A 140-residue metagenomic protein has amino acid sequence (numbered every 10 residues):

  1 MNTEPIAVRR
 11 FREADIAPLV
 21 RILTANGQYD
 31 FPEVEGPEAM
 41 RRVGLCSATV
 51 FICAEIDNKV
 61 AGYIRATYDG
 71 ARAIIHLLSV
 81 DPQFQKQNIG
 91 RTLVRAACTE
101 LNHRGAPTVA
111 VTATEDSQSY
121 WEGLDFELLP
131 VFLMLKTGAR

Functional and structural regions predicted by a protein language model:
P5-L19: A short beta-loop-alpha structural element at the N-terminal edge of CoA-dependent acyl/N-acetyltransferase catalytic
R10, R21-V34: Helix-loop element at the rim of GNAT/NAT acetyltransferase active sites that forms part of the acceptor-substrate
R12, D81, T114: Residue-level recognition of the GNAT/N-acetyltransferase active site
R41-C53, I74: A short helix-loop-beta-strand connector motif used in the catalytic cores of GNAT acetyltransferases and, in some
C53, K59-T67, I74-S79: Conserved beta-strand in the GNAT
F84, N88-A96: Conserved acetyl-CoA pyrophosphate-binding loop and the N-cap/start of the following alpha-helix in GNAT-like
L101-T114: Conserved GNAT acetyl-CoA-binding A-motif
E122-F132: Conserved acetyl-CoA-binding loop of GNAT-fold acetyltransferases
